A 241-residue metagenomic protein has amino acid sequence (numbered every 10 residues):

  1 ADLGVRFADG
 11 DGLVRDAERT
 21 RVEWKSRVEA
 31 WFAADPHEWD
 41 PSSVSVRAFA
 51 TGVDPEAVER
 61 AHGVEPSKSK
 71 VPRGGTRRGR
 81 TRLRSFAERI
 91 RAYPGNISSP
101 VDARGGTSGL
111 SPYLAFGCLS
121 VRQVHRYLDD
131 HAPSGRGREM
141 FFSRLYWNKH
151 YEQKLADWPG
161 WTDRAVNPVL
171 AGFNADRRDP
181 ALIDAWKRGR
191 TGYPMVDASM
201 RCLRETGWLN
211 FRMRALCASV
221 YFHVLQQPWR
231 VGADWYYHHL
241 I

Functional and structural regions predicted by a protein language model:
A1-D2: N-terminal Rossmann-like or analogous alpha/beta NTP/dinucleotide-binding catalytic cores that position adenine
R6-D9, A17-A171: Glycine/tryptophan-enriched, flexible segments
R82, G109, V124-Y127, F141 (+3 more regions): Short, hydrophobic/aromatic alpha-helical segments in well-folded domains
A103-G105, H125, N174-P180, M213-L216: Short acidic (Asp/Glu) and glycine-rich catalytic loops that position anionic groups and cofactors
E152, D184-Q227: C-terminal substrate/ligand-recognition segments
G160-M195: Helix-loop-helix junctions that connect adjacent transmembrane helices in secondary transporters/permeases, recognized
P168-F173, A215-I241: Active/binding-pocket-proximal capping segment
